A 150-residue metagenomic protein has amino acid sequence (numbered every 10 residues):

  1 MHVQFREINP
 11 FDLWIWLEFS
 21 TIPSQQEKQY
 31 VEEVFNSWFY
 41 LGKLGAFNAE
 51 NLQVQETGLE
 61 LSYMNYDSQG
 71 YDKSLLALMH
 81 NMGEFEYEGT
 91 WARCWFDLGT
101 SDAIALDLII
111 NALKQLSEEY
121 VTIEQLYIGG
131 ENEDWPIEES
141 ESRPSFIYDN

Functional and structural regions predicted by a protein language model:
M1-N150: The transition from N-terminal targeting/processing segments to the mature protein
